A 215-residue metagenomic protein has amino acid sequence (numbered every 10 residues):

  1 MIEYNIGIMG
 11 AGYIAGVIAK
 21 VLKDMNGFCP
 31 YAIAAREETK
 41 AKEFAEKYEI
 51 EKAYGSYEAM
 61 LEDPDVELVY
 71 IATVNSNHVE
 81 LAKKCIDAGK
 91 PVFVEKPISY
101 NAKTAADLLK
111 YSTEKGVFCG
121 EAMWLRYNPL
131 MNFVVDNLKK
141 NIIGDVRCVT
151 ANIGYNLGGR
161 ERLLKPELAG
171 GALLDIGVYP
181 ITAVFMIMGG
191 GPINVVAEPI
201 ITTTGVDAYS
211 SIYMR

Functional and structural regions predicted by a protein language model:
M1-Y48: N-terminal Rossmann-like dinucleotide-binding module
I18, E51-K110: Beta-loop-alpha module in the N-terminal Rossmann-like domain of NAD(P)-dependent dehydrogenases, especially those
A106-W124, D145-A151: Rossmann-fold dehydrogenase core element
L125-V196, T203: Predominantly a Rossmann-like dinucleotide-binding segment in NAD(P)-dependent oxidoreductases
G205-S210: A short, glycine/Asx- and small/polar-enriched loop/turn that sits immediately N-terminal to a beta-strand
I212-R215: Active-site beta-strand termini and strand-to-loop segments that position acidic
